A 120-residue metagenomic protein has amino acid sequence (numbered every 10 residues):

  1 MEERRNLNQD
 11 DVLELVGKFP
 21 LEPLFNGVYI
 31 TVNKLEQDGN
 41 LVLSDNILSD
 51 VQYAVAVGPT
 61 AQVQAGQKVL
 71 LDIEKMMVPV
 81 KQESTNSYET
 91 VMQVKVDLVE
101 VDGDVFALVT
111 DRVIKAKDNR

Functional and structural regions predicted by a protein language model:
E2-R120: Compact, glycine-rich, soluble single-domain proteins
